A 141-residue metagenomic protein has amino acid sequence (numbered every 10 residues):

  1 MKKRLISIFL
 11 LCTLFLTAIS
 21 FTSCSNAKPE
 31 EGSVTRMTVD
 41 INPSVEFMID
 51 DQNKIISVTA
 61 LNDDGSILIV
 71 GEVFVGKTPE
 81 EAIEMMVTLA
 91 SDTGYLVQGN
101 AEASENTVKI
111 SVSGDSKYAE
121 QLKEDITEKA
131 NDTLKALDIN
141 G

Functional and structural regions predicted by a protein language model:
M1-L10: Bacterial N-terminal signal peptides that target proteins for export
F15-A18, E31, P79, N100-N106: Short, flexible, surface-exposed loop segments at domain boundaries
I19-S23: C-terminal motif of bacterial Sec signal peptides marking the signal peptidase cleavage site
S25-A27: Bacterial signal peptide processing site
E31-R36, N42-S44, D50-I55, A103-T107: Extracytoplasmic
I49-T88: Extracytoplasmic/periplasmic/luminal assembly and interaction segments in envelope/secretory/respiratory proteins
I83-G141: Amphipathic, coiled-coil-like alpha-helical scaffolding segments used for oligomerization/assembly
